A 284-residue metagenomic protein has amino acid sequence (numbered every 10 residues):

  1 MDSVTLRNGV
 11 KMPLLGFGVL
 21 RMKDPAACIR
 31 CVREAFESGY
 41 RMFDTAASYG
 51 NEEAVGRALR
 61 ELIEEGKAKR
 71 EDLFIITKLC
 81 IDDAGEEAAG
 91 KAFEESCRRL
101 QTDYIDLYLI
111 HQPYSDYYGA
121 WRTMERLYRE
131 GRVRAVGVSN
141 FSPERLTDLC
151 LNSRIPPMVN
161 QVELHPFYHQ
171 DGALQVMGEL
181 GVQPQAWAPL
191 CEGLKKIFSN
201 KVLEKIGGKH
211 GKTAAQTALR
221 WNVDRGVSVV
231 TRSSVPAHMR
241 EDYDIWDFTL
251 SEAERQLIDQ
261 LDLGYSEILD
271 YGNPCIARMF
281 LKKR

Functional and structural regions predicted by a protein language model:
M1-L73, L190, K283-R284: N-terminal binding-site loop/beta-alpha segment at the start of enzyme catalytic domains that lines or forms
M12, R70, T102-D103, R154-I155: Active-site acidic short loop of glycosyltransferases
M22-A26, A46-A54, D82-E87, P113-Y118 (+2 more regions): Acidic-and-aromatic substrate-binding clefts and catalytic sites of carbohydrate-active enzymes
K23-F36, G85-L100, G119, E144-L146 (+1 more regions): Short, acidic/polar
M42, Y104-L107, A135, V159: Residues at the N-termini of beta-strands
K69-D83, D106-P113, N140: A short, structured active-site edge motif that brings together acidic residues
A89-L109, R126-E130: CE4/NodB-like, metal-dependent polysaccharide N-deacetylase domain that modifies extracellular/periplasmic N-acetylated
Q112-R284: Beta/alpha (TIM)-barrel catalytic core signal, keyed to glycine-rich beta->alpha loops juxtaposed to Asp/Glu that bind
